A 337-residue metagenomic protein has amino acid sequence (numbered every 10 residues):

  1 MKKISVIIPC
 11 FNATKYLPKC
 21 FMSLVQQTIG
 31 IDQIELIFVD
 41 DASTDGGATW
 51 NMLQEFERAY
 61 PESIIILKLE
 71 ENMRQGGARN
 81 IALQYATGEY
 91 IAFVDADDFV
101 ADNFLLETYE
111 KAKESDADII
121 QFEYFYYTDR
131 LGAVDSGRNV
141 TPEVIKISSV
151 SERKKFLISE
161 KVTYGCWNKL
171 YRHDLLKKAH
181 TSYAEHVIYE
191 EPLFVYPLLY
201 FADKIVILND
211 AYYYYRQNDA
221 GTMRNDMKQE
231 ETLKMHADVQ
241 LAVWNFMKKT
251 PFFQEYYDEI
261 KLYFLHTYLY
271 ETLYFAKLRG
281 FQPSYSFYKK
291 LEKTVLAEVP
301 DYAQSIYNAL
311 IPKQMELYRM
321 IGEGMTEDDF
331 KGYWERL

Functional and structural regions predicted by a protein language model:
K3-S5, E35, L193: Cell-envelope/extracellular polymer assembly enzymes that use nucleotide-activated donors
I4-Y16, C20, Q27, V39: A conserved hydrophobic helix/loop-capping motif in glycosyltransferases and polysaccharide synthases
F21-K68, K113: Acidic donor-binding segment of Leloir-type glycosyltransferases
L69-A86, A96: Glycine-rich, basic loop-to-helix element that forms the pyrophosphate-binding segment of sugar-nucleotide handling
I91: Short aromatic/hydrophobic "clamp" motif used to bind/position activated sugar donors
A96-L208, Y215-E231: Donor-binding/catalytic cores of nucleotide-activated saccharide and glycerol-phosphate transferases/polymerases
A117, A276-L337: Membrane-interface aromatic/basic loop that binds lipid-linked glycans or pyrophosphate carriers, typified by
Y212-D219, N225-F252, E271-P300: Catalytic core of nucleotide-sugar-dependent glycosyltransferases
